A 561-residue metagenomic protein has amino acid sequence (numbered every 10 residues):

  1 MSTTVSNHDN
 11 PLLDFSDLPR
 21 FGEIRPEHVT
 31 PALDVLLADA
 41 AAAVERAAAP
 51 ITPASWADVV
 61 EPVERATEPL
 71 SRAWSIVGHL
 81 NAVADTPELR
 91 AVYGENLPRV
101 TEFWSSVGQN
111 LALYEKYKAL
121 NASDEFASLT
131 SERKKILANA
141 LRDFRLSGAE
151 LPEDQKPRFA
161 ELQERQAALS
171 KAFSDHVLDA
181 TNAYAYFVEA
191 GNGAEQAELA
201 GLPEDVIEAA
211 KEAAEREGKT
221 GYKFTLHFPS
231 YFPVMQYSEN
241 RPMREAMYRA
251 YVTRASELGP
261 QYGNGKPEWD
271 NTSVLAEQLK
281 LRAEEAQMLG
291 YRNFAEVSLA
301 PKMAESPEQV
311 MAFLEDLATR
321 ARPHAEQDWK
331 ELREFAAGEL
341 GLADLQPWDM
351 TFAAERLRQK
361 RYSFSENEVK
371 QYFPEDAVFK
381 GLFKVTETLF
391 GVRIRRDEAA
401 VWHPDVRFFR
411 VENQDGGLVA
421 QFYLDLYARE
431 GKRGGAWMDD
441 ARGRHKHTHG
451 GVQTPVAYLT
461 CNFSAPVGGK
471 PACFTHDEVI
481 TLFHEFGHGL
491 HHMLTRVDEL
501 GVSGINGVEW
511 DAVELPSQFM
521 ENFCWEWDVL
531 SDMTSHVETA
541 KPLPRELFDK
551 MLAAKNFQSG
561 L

Functional and structural regions predicted by a protein language model:
T3-V35, A82, A91-E305, P404-R407: His/Asp/Glu-rich acidic catalytic environments and adjacent acidic regulatory segments
V5-A73: Extended, low-complexity, charged alpha-helical scaffold segments
A40, V44, Y291, G487-V497 (+1 more regions): Long, well-ordered alpha-helical segments
A43-A54, W74-D85, D124, G148-L151 (+1 more regions): Secondary-structure edge/capping motif, primarily at the C-terminal ends of alpha-helices and the immediately following
E132, I136, A168-K171, D175 (+6 more regions): Active-site-proximal, well-structured secondary-structure segments within enzyme catalytic domains
A283, G290, F474-M493, S517: Active-site recognition of the HExxH zinc-binding catalytic motif
P374, F463-F483: Short pre-active-site segment immediately N-terminal to the catalytic Zn-binding motif
T495-M520, W525: The catalytic-center signature of Zn2+-dependent metalloproteases
